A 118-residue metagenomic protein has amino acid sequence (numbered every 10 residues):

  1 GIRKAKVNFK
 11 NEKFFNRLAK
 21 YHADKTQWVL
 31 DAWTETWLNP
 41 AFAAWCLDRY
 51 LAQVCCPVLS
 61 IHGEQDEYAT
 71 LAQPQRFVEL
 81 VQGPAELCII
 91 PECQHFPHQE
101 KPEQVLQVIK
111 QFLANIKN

Functional and structural regions predicted by a protein language model:
G1-I2, A72-Q73, E100-P102: Short aromatic-enriched loop/helix-cap "lid" or pocket-rim segments at secondary-structure transitions that line
G1-N16: Flexible "cap/lid" loop of the alpha/beta hydrolase fold
F14-T34: Short glycine/proline- and acidic residue-enriched helix-loop micro-motifs that form flexible lids or anion-recognition
W33-Y50: Active-site nucleophile elbow and catalytic-triad environment of alpha/beta-hydrolase enzymes
L47, C56, T70-E79: Short alpha-helix in the alpha/beta-hydrolase fold that links the catalytic acid
Q53-V54, S60-H62, D66: Short beta-strand/loop motif that positions the catalytic acidic residue of the alpha/beta-hydrolase fold
A69-T70, P97: Secondary-structure boundary/capping motif
P84-E86, P91-N118: Catalytic active-site module of serine/aspartate enzymes centered on a nucleophile-bearing elbow/loop
